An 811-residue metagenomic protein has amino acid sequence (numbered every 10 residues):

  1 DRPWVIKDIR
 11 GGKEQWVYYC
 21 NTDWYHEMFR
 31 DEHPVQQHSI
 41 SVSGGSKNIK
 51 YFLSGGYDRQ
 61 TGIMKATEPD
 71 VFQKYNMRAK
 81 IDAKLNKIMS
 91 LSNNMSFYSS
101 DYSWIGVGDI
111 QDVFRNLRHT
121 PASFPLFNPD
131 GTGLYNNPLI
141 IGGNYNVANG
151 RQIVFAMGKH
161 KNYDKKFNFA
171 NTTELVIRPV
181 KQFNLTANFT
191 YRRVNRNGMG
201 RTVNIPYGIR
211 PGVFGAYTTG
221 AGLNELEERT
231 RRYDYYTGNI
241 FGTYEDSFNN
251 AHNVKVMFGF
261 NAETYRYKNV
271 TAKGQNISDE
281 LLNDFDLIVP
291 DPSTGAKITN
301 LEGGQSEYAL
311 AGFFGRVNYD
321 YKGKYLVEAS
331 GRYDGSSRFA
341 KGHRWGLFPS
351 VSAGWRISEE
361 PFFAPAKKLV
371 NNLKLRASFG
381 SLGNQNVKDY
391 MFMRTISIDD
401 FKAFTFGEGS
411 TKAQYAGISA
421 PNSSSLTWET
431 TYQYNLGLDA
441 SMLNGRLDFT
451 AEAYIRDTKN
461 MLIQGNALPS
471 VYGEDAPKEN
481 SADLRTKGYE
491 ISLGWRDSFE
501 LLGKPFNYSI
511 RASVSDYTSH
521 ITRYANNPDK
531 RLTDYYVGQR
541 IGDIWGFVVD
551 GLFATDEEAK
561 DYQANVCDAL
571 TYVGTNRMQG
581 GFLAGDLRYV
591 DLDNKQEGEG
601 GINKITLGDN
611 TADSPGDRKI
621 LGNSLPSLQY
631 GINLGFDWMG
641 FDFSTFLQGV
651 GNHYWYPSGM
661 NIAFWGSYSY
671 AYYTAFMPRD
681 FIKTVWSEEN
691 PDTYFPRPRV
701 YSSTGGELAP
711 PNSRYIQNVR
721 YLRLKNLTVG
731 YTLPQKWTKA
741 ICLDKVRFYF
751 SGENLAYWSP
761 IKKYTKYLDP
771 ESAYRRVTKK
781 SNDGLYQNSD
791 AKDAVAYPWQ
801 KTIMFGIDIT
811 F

Functional and structural regions predicted by a protein language model:
D1-Q15, V107, V270-K273, S498-G622 (+4 more regions): Conserved small-residue
D1-S41, F52-F72, F127, G133-R151: Surface-exposed beta-strand-turn/loop segments characteristic of Gram-negative outer-membrane beta-barrels
V17-Y25, T299, A612-G616: Short Pro/Gly-enriched beta-strand edge/turn motifs at strand-loop
M28-I105, F169: Transmembrane beta-barrel wall of Gram-negative outer-membrane proteins
G44-N48, Y57, Y321, M442-N444 (+2 more regions): A generic beta-sheet turn/junction motif
K80-S99, Y145-T202, F214-V548, G705-E707 (+1 more regions): Extracellular/periplasmic, surface-exposed regions of secreted and cell-surface proteins
R577, G581-F582, N623-S658: Glycine-rich, aromatic-lined ligand/substrate-binding cores of catalytic and carbohydrate-binding domains
F646-Y721: C-terminal beta-barrel architecture of Gram-negative outer-membrane proteins
